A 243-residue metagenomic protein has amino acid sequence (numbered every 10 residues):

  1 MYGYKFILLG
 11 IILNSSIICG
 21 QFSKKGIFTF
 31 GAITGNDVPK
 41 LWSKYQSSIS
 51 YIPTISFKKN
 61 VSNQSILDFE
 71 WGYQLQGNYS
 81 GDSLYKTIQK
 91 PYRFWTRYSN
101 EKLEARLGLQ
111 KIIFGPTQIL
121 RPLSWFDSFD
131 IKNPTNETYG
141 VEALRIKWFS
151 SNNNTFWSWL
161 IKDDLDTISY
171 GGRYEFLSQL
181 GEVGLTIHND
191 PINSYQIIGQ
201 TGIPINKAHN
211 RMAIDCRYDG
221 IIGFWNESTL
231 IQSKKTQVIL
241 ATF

Functional and structural regions predicted by a protein language model:
Y2-L9: Sec-dependent signal peptide recognition, specifically the positively charged N-region followed immediately by
S15-I17: N-terminal signal peptide c-region/cleavage motif recognized by signal peptidases
G20-P39, L67-F69, N154: Transmembrane beta-strand segments of Gram-negative outer membrane beta-barrel proteins
F22-S23, Q46, S62, I66-L67 (+2 more regions): Signature for the C-terminal beta-barrel architecture of outer-membrane proteins
G31-G35, E70, Q74-N78, I112-G115 (+3 more regions): Structural signature of outer-membrane beta-barrel domains
D37-K40, Y79-G81, I197-I198: Short acidic, glycine/proline-rich loop/turn micro-motifs
S43-K58: Short catalytic helix/loop segments, enriched in acidic residues and glycine and frequently bearing histidine
K58-N154, E175-L177: Outer membrane beta-barrel
